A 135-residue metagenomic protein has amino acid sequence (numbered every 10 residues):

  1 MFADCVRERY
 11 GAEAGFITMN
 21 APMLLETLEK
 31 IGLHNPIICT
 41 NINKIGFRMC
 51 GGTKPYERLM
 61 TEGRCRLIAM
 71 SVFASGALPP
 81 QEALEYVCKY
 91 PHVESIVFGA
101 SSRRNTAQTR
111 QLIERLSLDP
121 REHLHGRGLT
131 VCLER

Functional and structural regions predicted by a protein language model:
M1-R135: Beta/alpha (TIM)-barrel catalytic core signal, keyed to glycine-rich beta->alpha loops juxtaposed to Asp/Glu that bind
